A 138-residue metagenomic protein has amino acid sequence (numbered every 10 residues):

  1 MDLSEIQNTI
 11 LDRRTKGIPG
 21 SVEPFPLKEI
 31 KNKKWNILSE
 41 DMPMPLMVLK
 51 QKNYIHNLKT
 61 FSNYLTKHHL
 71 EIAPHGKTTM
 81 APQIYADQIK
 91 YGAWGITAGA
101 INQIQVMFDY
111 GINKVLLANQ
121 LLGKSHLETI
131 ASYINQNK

Functional and structural regions predicted by a protein language model:
M1-L38, M42: Alpha/beta catalytic barrel-like cores
L11-K16, W35-N36, L58-K59, M80-I84 (+1 more regions): Short N-terminal helix-initiation segments at or just after the protein's N-terminus
P19, P43-Q51, L70-H75, K90-T97: Active-site mouth loops of central-metabolism enzymes
W35-M47, Q51, N57, F61: N-terminal, Lys/Arg-enriched amphipathic/low-complexity engagement segments that precede the first folded domain
L65-K67, Q88: A generic structural signal for well-ordered alpha-helical segments
A73-K138: Active-site-proximal beta-alpha core segment in soluble small-molecule metabolic enzymes
